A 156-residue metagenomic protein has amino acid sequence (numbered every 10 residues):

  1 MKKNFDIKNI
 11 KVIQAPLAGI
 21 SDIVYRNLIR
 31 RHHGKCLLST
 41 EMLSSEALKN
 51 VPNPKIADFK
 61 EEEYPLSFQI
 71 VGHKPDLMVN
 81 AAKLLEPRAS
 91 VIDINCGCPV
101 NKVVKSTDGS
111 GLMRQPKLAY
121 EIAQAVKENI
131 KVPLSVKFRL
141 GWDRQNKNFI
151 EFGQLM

Functional and structural regions predicted by a protein language model:
M1-K3, P54-F59, G97-N101, E128-I130: Short amphipathic alpha-helical segments, especially helix-boundary/capping motifs
K2-K3, L17-P87: Glycine-rich, positively charged N-terminal anion/phosphate-binding segment
K2-V12: Extreme N-terminal starter segment of soluble prokaryotic enzymes
I7-K8, A57, Y64, K105 (+1 more regions): Generic signal for short, ordered secondary-structure residues within or immediately flanking folded domains
V12-A15, L38-T40, L66-I70, I92 (+2 more regions): Hydrophobic faces of well-ordered beta-strands that scaffold small-molecule active sites in alpha/beta enzyme cores
L17, S21, K74, P99 (+2 more regions): Gly/Ser/Thr-rich beta-alpha loop segments that engage phosphate groups in nucleotides
R31-H32, V79-D108, P116-M156: Alpha/beta enzyme core
K55-I56, T107-M113: Short glycine-enriched, charge-decorated loop/helix-capping segments at active-site entrances that position
